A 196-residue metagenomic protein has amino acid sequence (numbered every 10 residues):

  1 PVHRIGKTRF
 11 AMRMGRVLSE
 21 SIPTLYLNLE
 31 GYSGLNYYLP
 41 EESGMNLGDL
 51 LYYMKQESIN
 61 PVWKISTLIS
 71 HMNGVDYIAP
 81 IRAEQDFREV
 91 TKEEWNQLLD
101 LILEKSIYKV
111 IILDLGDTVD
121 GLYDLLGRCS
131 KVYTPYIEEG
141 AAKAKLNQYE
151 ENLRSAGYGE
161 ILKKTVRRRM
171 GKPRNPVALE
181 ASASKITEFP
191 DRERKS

Functional and structural regions predicted by a protein language model:
P1, A178-S196: Hydrophobic/aromatic-enriched cytosolic interaction surfaces used to assemble or bind macromolecules
P1-T24: Walker A (P-loop) phosphate-binding motif
H3-G6, A83-V90, T118-D120, E138-K143: Short acidic, S/G/P-rich loop/turn micro-motifs used as interaction or catalytic elements
E20-Y77: Phosphate-binding loop that captures ATP/GTP phosphates
L29, P80, D191: Active-site donor-binding loop signature of nucleotide-sugar glycosyltransferases
E57-M72, A79-L115: Cytosolic-facing regulatory segments adjacent to core modules
Q97-K185: Conserved catalytic-core segment of NTP-binding enzymes
